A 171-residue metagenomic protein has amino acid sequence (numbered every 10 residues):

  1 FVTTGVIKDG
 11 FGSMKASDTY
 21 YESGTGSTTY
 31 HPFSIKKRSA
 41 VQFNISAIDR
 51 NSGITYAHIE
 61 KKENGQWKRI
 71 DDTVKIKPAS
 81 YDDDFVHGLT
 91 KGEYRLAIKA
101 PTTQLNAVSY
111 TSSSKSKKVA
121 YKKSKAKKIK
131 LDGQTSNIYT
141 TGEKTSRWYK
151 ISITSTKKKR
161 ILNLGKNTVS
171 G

Functional and structural regions predicted by a protein language model:
F1-P32, K37, Y110-K157: Non-catalytic extracellular/lumenal accessory regions of secreted precursors
Y21-E93, K99-P101, T140-G171: Acidic, Ser/Thr/Pro-rich low-complexity intrinsically disordered segments
Q104-V108: Extracellular and select intracellular beta-sandwich modules with Ser/Thr-enriched, small-residue motifs on
